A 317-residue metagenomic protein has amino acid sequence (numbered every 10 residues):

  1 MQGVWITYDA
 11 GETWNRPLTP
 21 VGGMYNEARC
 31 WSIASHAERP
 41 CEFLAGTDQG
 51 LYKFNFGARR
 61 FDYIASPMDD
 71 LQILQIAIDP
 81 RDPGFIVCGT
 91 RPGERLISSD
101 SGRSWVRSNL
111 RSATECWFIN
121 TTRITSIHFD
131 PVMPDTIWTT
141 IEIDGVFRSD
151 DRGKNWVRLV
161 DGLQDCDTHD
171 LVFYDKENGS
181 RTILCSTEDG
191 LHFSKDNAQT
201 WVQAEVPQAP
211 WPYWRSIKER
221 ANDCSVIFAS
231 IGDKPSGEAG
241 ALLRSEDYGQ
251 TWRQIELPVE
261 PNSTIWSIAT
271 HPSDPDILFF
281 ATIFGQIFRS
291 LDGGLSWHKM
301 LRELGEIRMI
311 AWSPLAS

Functional and structural regions predicted by a protein language model:
M1-S317: Extracellular glycan-interacting surfaces
